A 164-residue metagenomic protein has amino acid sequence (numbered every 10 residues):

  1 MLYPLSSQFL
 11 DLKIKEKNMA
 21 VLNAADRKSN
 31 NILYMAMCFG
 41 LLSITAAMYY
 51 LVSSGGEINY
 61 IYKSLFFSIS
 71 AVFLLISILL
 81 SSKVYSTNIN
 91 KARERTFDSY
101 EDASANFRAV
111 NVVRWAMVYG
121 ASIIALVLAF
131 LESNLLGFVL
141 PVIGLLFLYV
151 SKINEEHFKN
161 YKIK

Functional and structural regions predicted by a protein language model:
L5-S43, K159: Cytosolic-side membrane-entry/anchor segment at the start of a transmembrane helix
V52-Y60: Membrane-interface helix termini and inter-helical loops of multi-pass transporters
N59, K63, S133-P141: Short, aromatic-rich membrane-interface segments at the entry and exit of alpha-helical transmembrane domains
I61-I76: Alpha-helical transmembrane segments
L80-A103: Membrane-helix interface/capping segments
R95-M117: Short membrane-interface loop/juxtamembrane segments of multi-pass integral membrane proteins
A116-G137: Alpha-helical transmembrane segments and their membrane-interface junctions in multi-pass membrane proteins
V139-K164: Alpha-helical transmembrane segments and their immediate juxtamembrane interface regions
